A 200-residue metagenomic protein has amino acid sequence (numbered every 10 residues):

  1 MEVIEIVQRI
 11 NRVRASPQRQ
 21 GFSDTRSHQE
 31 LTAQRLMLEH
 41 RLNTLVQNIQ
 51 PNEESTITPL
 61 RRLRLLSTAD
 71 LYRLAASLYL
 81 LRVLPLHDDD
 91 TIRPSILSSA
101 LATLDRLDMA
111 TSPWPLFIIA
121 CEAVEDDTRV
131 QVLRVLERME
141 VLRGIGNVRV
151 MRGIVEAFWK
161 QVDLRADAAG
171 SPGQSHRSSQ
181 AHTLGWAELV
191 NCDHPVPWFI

Functional and structural regions predicted by a protein language model:
M1-P113, C121-E137, V141: Cytosolic regulatory protein-protein interaction regions
P17, P115, P195-P197: Proline-rich intrinsically disordered, low-complexity coils
T111-A120, V150-E156: Amphipathic alpha-helical elements of HEAT/ARM-like alpha-solenoid repeat scaffolds that form extended
D126-I200: C-terminal region signature
